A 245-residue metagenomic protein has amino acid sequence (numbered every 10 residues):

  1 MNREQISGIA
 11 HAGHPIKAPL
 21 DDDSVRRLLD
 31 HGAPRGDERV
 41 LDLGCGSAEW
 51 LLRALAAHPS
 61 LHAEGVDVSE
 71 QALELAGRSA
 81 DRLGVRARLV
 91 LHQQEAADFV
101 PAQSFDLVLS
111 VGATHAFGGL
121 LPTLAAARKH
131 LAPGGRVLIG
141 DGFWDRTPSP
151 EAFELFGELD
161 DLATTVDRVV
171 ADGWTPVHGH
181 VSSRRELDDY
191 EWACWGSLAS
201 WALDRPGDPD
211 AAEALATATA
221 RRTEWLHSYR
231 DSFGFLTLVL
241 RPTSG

Functional and structural regions predicted by a protein language model:
A18-G36: Conserved alpha-helix/loop element of class I SAM-dependent methyltransferases that forms part of the SAM/SAH-binding
D37-G46: Conserved class I S-adenosyl-L-methionine
E49-A97: Class I SAM-dependent methyltransferase SAM/SAH-binding core
A97-V108: A short acidic, Gly/Pro-enriched loop at the edge of an enzyme's catalytic core that lines a small-molecule cofactor
L107-G119: A short SAM/SAH-binding and catalytic strip from SAM-dependent methyltransferases
L121-R136: A short glycine-rich, Lys/Arg-flanked "PGG" loop and its adjoining helix->strand segment in the class I
I139-E158: Short, glycine-/aromatic-enriched active-site segment of Class I SAM-dependent methyltransferases
H180-G245: Conserved Class I S-adenosyl-L-methionine
